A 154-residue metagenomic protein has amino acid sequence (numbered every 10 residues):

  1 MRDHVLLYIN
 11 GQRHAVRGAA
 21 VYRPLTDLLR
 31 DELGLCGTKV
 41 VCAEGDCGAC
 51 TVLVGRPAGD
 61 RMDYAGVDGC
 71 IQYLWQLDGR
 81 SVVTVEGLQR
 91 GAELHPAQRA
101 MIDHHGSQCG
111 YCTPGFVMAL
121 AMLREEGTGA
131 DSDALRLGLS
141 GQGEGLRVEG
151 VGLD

Functional and structural regions predicted by a protein language model:
M1-D154: Signature of N-terminal electron-transfer/Fe-S-associated modules in redox systems
